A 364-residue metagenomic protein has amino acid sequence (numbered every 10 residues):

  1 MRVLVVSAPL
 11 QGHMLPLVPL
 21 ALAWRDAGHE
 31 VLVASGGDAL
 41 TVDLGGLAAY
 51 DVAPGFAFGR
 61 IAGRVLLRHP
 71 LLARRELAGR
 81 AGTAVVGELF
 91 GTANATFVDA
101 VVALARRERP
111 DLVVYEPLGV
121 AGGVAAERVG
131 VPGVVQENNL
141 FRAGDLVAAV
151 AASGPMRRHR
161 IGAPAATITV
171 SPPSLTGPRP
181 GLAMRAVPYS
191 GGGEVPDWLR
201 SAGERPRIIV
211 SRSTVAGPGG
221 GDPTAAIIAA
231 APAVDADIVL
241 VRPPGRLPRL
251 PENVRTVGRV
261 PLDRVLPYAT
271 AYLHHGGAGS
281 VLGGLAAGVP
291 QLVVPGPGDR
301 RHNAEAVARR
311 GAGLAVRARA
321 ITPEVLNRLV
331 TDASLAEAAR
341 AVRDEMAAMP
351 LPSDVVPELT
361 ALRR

Functional and structural regions predicted by a protein language model:
M1-G123, V129-V131, P232, V239 (+1 more regions): Glycosyltransferase specificity loop/lid
V5, V135-E137, I209-R212: Short beta-strands and strand-loop turn motifs
L22, R185-A271, V281: Donor-nucleotide binding loops and adjacent catalytic segments primarily of GT-B fold Leloir glycosyltransferases
A34-L40, D145, V150-P218, V241-R246: A nucleotide-sugar donor-handling region in carbohydrate enzymes
D51, V135, T167-V170, A183-R185 (+2 more regions): Structural signal for conserved beta-strand scaffold positions within catalytic alpha/beta enzyme cores
L77-A84, L140-G154, A306: Acceptor-binding helix/loop patch of EC 2.4 sugar-transfer enzymes, predominantly nucleotide-sugar-dependent
R128-R142: Active-site proximal beta-strand in glycosyltransferases
P132-Q136, G181-V187, A225-A226, V289-L292: A short, gly/pro- and small-residue-rich
